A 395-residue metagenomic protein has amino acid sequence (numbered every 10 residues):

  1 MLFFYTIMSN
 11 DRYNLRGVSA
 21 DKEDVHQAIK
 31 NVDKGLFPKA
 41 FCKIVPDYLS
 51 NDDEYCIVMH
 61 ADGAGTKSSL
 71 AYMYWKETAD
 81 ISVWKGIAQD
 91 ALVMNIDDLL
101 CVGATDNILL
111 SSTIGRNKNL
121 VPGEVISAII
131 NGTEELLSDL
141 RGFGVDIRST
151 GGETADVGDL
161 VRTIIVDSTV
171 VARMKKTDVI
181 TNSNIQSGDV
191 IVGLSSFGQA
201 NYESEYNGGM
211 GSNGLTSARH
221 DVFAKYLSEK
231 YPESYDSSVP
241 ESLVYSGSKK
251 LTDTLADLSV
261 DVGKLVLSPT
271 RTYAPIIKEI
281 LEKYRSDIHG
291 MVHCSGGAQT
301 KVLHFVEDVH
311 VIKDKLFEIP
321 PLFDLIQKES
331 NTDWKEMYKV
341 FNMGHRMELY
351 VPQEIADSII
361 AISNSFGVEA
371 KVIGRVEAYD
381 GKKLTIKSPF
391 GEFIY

Functional and structural regions predicted by a protein language model:
F4-Y395: Helix-biased detector of long, well-ordered alpha-helical tracts
